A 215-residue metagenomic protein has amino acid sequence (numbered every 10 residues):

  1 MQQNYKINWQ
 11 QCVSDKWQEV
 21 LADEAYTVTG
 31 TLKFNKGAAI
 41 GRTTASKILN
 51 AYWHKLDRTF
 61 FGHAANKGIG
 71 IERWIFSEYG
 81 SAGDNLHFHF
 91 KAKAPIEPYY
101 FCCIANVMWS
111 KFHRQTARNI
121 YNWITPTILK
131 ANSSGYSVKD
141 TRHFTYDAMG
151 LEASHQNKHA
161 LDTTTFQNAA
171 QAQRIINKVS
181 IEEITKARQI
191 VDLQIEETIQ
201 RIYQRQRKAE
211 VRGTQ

Functional and structural regions predicted by a protein language model:
M1-L86, A94-Q215: Right-hand nucleic-acid polymerase module
